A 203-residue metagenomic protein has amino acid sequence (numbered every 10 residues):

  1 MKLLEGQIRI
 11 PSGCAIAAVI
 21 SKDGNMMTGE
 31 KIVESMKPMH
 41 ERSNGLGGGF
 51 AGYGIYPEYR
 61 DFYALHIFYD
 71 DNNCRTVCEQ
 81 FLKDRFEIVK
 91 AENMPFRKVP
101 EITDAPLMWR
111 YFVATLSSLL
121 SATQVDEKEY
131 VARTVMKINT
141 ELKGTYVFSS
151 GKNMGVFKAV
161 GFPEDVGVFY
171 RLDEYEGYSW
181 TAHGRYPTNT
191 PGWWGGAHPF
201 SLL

Functional and structural regions predicted by a protein language model:
M1-L203: N-terminal segments that mediate ammonia production and transfer in glutamine-dependent amidotransferase systems
